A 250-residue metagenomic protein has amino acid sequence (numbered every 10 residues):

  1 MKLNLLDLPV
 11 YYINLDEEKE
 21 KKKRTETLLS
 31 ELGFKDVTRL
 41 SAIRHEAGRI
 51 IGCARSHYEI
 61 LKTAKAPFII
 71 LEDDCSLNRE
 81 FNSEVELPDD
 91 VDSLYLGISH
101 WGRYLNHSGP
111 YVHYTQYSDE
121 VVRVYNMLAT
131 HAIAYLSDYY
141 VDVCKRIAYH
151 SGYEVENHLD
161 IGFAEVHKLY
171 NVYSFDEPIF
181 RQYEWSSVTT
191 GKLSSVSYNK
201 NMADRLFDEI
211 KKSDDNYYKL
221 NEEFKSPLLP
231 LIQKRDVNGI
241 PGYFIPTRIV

Functional and structural regions predicted by a protein language model:
M1-L71, C75-V250: An acidic/histidine-cluster motif and surrounding catalytic segment that typifies divalent-metal-assisted enzyme active
